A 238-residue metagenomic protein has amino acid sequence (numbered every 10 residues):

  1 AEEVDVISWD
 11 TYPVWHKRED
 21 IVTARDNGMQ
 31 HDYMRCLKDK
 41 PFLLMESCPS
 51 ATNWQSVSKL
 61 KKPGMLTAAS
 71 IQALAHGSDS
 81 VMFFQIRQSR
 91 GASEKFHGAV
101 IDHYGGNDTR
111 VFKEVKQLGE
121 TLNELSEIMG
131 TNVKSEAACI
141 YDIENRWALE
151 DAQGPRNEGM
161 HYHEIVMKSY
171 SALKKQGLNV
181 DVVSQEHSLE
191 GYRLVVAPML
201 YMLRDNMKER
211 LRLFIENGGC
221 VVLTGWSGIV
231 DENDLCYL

Functional and structural regions predicted by a protein language model:
V4-D5, W9-L238: Carbohydrate-binding surfaces of carbohydrate-active enzymes
